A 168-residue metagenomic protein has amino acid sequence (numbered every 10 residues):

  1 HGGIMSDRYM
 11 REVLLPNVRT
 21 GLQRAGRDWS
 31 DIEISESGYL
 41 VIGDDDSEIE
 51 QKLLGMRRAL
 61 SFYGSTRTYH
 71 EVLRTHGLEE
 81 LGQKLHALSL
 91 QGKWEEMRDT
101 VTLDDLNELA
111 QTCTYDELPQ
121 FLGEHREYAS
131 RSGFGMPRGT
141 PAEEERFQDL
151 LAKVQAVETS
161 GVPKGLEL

Functional and structural regions predicted by a protein language model:
H1-L168: Active-site-adjacent structural elements that line small-molecule/cofactor binding pockets in enzymes
